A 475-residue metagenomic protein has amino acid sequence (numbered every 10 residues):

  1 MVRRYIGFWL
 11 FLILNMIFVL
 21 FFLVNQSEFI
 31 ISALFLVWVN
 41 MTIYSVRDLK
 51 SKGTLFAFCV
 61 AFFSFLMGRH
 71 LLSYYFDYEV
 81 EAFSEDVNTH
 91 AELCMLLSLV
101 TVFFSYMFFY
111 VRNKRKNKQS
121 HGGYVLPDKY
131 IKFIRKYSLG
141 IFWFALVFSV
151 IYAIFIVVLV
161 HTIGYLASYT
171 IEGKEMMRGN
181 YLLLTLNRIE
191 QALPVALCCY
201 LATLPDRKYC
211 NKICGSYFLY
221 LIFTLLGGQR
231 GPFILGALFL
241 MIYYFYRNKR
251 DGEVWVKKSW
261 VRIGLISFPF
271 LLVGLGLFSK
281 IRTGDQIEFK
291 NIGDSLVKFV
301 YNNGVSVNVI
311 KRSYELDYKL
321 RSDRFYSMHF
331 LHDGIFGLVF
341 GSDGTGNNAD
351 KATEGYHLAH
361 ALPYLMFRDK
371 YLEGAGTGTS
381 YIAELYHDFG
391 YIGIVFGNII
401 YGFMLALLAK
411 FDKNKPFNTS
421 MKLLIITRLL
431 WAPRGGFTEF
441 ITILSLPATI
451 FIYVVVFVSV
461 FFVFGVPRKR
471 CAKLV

Functional and structural regions predicted by a protein language model:
M1-D128, Y217-Y220, G236-K280, I425 (+1 more regions): N-terminal "leader" segments that precede or initiate the main folded domain
F11-V19, L36-M41, L193-C198, G215-F223 (+3 more regions): Hydrophobic, membrane-inserted alpha-helices
N15-V24, S168-G179, Q191-A202, E354-A361 (+2 more regions): Short juxtamembrane and helix-loop transition motifs at transmembrane-helix boundaries in membrane proteins
F22-Q26, N113-G264, P269-D285, R470-V475: Membrane-embedded catalytic interface detector for glycan/lipid assembly enzymes
L49-K52, C199-I213, K410-M421: Membrane-interface helix-loop-helix junctions at transmembrane boundaries of multi-pass membrane enzymes, predominantly
T54-F65, I141-F155, L271-V273, F336-A352: Hydrophobic alpha-helical membrane-insertion segments
Y169-Y181, L272-Y401: Small-residue-enriched transmembrane helix-hairpin modules in multi-pass membrane proteins
G374-V475: Hydrophobic alpha-helical segments
